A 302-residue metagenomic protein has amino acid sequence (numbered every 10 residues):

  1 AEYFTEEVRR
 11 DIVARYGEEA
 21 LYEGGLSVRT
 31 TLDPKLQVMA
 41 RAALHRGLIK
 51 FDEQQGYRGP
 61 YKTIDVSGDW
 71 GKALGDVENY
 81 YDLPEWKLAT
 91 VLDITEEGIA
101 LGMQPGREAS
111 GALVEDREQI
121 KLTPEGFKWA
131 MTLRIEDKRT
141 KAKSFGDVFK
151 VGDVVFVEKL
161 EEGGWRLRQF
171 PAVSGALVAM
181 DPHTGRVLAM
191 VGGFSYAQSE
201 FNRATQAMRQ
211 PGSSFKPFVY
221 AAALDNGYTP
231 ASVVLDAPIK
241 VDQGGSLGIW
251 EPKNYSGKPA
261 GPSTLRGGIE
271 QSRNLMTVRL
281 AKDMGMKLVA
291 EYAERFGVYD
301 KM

Functional and structural regions predicted by a protein language model:
A1-Y3, E7, R15, E19-R209 (+4 more regions): Periplasmic/cell-envelope proteins involved in peptidoglycan metabolism and beta-lactam response
R9-V13, V191, K258, P262: N-proximal short alpha-helices
A14, L224, K282, E294 (+1 more regions): Short polybasic/polar patches that bind polyanions
R15-E23, G267, Q271, L275-L280 (+1 more regions): Substrate-binding clefts and substrate-entry loops adjacent to catalytic sites of polymer-processing enzymes acting on
H45, E96, I239, R273 (+1 more regions): Residue-level marker of positions within ordered structural domains that often coincide with functionally constrained
H183, Y228-V289: Conserved catalytic neighborhood of penicillin-recognizing serine enzymes
Y220-A223, G268: Hydrophobic, well-ordered secondary-structure elements that form the walls of internal hydrophobic environments
